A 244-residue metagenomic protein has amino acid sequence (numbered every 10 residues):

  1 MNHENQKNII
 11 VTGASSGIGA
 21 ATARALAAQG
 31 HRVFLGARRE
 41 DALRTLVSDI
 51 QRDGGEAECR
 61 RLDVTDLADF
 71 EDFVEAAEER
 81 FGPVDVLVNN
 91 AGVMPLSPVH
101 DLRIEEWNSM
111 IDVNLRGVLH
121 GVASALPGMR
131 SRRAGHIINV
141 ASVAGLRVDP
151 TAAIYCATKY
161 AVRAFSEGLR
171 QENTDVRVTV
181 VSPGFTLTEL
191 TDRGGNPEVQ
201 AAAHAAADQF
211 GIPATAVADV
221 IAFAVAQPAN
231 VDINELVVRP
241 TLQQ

Functional and structural regions predicted by a protein language model:
S15-S16: Conserved glycine-rich cofactor-binding loop
Q29-L46: Conserved glycine-rich Rossmann-like NAD(P)H-binding loop of the short-chain dehydrogenase/reductase
E40-D41, R61-D72, I104: The beta1-alpha1 cofactor-binding region of Rossmann-like NAD(H)/NADP(H)-dependent oxidoreductases
P98-V99, E106-N108: Substrate-binding pocket helix/loop in short-chain dehydrogenase/reductase
V122, T158: Active-site helix of classical SDR
S142: Residue(s) in the substrate-gating loop at a strand-loop-helix junction that position the organic substrate next
V176, V180-P183, Q200-Q244: C-terminal helical subdomain
